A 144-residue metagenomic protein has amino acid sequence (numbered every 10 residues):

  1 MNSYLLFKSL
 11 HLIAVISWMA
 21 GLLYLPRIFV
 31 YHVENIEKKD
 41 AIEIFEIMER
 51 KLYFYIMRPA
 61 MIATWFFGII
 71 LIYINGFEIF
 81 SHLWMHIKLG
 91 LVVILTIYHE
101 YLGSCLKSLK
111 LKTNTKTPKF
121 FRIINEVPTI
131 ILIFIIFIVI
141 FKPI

Functional and structural regions predicted by a protein language model:
M1-I144: Polytopic transmembrane helical bundles with strong interfacial aromatic enrichment
